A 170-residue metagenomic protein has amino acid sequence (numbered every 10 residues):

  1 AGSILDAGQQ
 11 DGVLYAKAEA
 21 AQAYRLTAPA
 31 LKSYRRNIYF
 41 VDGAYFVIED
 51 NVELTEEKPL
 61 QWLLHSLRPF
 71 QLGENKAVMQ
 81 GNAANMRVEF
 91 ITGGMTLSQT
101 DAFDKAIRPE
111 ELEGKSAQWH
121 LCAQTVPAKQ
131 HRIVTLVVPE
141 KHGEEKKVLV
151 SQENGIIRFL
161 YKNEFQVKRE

Functional and structural regions predicted by a protein language model:
A1-E170: CBM-like, beta-strand-rich accessory domains located in the C-terminal region of large, secreted polysaccharide-active
